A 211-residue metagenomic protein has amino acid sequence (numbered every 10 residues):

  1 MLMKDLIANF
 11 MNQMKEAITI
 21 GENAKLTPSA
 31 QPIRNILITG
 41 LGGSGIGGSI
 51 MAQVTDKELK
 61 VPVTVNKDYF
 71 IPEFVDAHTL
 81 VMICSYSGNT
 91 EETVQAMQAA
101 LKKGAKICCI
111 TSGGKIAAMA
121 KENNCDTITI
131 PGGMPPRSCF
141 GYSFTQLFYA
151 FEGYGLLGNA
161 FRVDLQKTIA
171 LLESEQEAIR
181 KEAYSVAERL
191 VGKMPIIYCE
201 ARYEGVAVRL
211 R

Functional and structural regions predicted by a protein language model:
L2-L6, I18-R34, E152-R211: Active-site phosphate/pyrophosphate-binding segments
A30-E173, E177, E188: Glycine-rich phosphate-binding loops that contact phosphosugars or nucleotide phosphates
